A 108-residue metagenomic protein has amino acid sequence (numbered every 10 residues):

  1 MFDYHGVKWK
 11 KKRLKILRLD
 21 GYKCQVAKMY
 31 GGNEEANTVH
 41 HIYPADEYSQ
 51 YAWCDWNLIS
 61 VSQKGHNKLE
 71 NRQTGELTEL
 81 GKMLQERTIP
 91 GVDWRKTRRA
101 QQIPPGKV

Functional and structural regions predicted by a protein language model:
D3-K12, I42-E47: Short Cys/His-rich Zn2+-coordinating modules
H5, S49-A52, P90: Acidic, low-complexity intrinsically disordered regions
K8-T38, S62: Short cysteine-rich loop/turn motifs with clustered Cys
G21-C24, P44, T78: Secondary-structure junction/capping motif
K28-S60: Histidine-centered nuclease catalytic patch
G31-G32, A36, L58-Q85: Short Cys/His-centered divalent metal-binding micro-motifs
Y43-P44, L69, P104: Intrinsic structural disorder/low-complexity segments
G75-V108: Charged phosphate-binding loop/patch that engages nucleotide di/tri-phosphates or the phosphate backbone of nucleic
